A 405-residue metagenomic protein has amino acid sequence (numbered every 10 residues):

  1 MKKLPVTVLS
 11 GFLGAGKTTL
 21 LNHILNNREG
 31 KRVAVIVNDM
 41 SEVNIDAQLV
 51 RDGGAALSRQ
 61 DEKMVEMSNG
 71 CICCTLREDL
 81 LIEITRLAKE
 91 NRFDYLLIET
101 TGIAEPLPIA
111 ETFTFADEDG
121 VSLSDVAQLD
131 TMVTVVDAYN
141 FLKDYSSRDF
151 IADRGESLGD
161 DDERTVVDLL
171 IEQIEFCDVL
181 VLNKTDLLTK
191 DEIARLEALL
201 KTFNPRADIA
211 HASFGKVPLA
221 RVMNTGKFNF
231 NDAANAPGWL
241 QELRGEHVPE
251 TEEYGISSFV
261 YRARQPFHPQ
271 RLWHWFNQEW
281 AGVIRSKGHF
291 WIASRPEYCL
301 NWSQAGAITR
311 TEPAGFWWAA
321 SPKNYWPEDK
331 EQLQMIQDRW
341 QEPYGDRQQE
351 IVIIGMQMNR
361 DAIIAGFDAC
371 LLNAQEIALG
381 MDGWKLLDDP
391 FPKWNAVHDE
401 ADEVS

Functional and structural regions predicted by a protein language model:
K2-D168: Nucleotide-state-sensitive switch-loop elements of NTP-binding domains
K17, P106, L129, K216-L219 (+3 more regions): Alpha-helix initiation and N-capping motif
N22, I82-R86, E111, A194 (+4 more regions): Solvent-exposed alpha-helical segments within well-ordered globular domains of core cellular machineries
E42, F141, S147-E350, R360 (+2 more regions): C-terminal accessory "lid"/substrate-recognition subdomains
A47, R77, L107-A110, K190-A194 (+2 more regions): Conserved strand-to-helix beginnings and helix N-cap segments that scaffold or border functional pockets
Q48-G54, A198-L200, A365-D368: Short, aromatic/basic amphipathic alpha-helical patches
